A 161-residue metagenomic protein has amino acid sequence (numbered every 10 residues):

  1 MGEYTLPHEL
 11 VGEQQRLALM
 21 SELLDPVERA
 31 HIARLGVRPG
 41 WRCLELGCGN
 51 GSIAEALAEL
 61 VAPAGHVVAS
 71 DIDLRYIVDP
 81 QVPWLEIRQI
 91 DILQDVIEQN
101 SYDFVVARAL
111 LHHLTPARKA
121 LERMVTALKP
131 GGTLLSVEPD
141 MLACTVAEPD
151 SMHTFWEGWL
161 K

Functional and structural regions predicted by a protein language model:
G2-D25: Class I SAM-dependent methyltransferase Rossmann-like catalytic core, especially the SAM/SAH-binding loop
E22-W41, A56: Conserved alpha-helix/loop element of class I SAM-dependent methyltransferases that forms part of the SAM/SAH-binding
L44, G49-D95: Class I SAM-dependent methyltransferase SAM/SAH-binding core
Q94-V105: A short acidic, Gly/Pro-enriched loop at the edge of an enzyme's catalytic core that lines a small-molecule cofactor
D103-R118: A short SAM/SAH-binding and catalytic strip from SAM-dependent methyltransferases
R118-T133: A short glycine-rich, Lys/Arg-flanked "PGG" loop and its adjoining helix->strand segment in the class I
L135-K161: Conserved catalytic/acceptor-binding region of the Class I
